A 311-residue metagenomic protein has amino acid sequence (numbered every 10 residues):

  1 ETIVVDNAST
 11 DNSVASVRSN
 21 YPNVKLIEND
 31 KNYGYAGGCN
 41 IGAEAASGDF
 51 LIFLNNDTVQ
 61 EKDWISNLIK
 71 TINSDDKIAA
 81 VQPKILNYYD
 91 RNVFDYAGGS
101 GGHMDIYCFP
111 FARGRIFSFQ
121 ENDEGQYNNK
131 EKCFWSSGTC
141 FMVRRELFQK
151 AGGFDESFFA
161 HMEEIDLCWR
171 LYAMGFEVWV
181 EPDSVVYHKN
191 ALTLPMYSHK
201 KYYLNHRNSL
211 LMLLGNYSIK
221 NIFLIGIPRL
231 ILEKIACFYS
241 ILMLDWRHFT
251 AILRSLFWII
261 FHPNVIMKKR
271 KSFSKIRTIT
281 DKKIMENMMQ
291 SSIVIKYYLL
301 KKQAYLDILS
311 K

Functional and structural regions predicted by a protein language model:
D6-A15, K31: A conserved acidic beta->alpha catalytic loop
V14-A15, N40, G48, K62-N73 (+1 more regions): Short alpha-helix within the catalytic core of nucleotide-sugar-dependent glycosyltransferases
E28-A46, N56, N67: Glycine-rich, basic loop-to-helix element that forms the pyrophosphate-binding segment of sugar-nucleotide handling
L51: Short aromatic/hydrophobic "clamp" motif used to bind/position activated sugar donors
T58-G98, G102-F109: Conserved donor NDP-sugar-binding/catalytic core segment of glycosyltransferases
G102, I106-A112, F117-E146, I165-L167 (+2 more regions): A recurrent flexible, glycine/aromatic-enriched loop bordering the glycosyltransferase active site that acts as
N128-V185: A short, conserved alpha-helix in the catalytic core of glycosyltransferases
M174-K282: Active-site-adjacent helix/loop segment of glycosyltransferases that harbors family-specific signature motifs
